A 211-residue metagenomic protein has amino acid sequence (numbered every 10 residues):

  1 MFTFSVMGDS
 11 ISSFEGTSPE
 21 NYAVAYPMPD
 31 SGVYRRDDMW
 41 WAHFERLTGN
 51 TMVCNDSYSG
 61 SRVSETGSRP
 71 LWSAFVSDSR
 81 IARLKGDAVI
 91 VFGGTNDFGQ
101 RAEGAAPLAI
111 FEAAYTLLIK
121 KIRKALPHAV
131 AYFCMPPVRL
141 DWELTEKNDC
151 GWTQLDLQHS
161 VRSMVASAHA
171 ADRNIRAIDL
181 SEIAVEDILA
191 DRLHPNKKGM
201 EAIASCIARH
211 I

Functional and structural regions predicted by a protein language model:
F4-M7, S12, M52-S57, D87-G93 (+3 more regions): Structural recognition of the beta-strand scaffold that forms the well-ordered cores of secreted hydrolase catalytic
S10-S13, Y58-S64, T95-Q100, P137-D141 (+1 more regions): Solvent-exposed loop/turn segments at secondary-structure junctions within structured extracellular/periplasmic domains
T17-A113, L155, H159: Conserved SGNH/GDSL esterase-like catalytic core that processes O-acyl groups on lipids and polysaccharides
R36, G49, A190-I211: Histidine-centered active-site loop/cap adjacent to the catalytic His in serine esterases/O-acetyl transfer systems
F92-F98, I119-Q158, E182: Active-site segments of SGNH/GDSL-like serine hydrolases that catalyze O-acetyl group transfer/hydrolysis on lipids
Y115-K120, R162: Generic structural signal for well-ordered alpha-helices, preferentially at hydrophobic/aromatic core positions
V138-D179, A202, C206: Substrate-gating cap/lid alpha-helix
